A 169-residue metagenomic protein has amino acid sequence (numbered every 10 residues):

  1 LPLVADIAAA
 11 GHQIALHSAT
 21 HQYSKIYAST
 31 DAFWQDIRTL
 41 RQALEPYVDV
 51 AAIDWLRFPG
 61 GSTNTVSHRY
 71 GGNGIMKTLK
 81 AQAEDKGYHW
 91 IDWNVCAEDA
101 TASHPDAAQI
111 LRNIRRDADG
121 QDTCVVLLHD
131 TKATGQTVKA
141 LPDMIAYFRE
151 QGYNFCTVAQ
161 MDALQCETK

Functional and structural regions predicted by a protein language model:
P2, H21-L127, T131-R149, Y153-N154 (+1 more regions): Catalytic domains of cell-wall/extracellular-matrix polysaccharide-remodeling enzymes, centered on de-N-acetylation
D6-A8, Q13-H17, I91: Short, well-structured secondary-structure segments
